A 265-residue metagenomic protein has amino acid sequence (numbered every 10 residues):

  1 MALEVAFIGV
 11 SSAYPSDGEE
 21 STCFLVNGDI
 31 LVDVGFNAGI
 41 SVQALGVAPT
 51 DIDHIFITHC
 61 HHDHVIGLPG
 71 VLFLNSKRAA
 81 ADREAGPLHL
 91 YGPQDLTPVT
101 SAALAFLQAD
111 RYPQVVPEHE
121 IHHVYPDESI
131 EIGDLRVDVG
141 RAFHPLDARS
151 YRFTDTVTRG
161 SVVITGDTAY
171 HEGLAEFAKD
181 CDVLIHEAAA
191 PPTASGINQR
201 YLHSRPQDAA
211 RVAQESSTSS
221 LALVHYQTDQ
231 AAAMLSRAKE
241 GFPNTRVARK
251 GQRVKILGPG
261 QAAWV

Functional and structural regions predicted by a protein language model:
M1-L45, A148-G166, V183: Conserved beta-strand hairpin/beta-sheet module of binuclear metal-dependent hydrolase folds, prominently
P15, Q114, H123-P192: Active-site-proximal loop/helix segment associated with metal-binding centers of metalloenzymes
L25, P49, A175-A178: A short, aliphatic-rich alpha-helical micro-motif
V32-G35, D53-H59, G67, P93 (+4 more regions): Active-site neighborhood of phospho(di)ester-bond hydrolases with catalytic His/Asp-centered motifs
A38-H89: Active-site metal-binding motif and surrounding structural segment of the metallo-beta-lactamase
V71-H89, D147-R149, T154-D155, I197-A222 (+1 more regions): P-loop/Walker A phosphate-binding loop and immediately adjacent motor/lid segment at beta-alpha junctions
P87-H89, P93-A148, L257: Metallo-beta-lactamase
Y170-K255: Cap/insert and terminal regions of metallo-dependent hydrolase folds
